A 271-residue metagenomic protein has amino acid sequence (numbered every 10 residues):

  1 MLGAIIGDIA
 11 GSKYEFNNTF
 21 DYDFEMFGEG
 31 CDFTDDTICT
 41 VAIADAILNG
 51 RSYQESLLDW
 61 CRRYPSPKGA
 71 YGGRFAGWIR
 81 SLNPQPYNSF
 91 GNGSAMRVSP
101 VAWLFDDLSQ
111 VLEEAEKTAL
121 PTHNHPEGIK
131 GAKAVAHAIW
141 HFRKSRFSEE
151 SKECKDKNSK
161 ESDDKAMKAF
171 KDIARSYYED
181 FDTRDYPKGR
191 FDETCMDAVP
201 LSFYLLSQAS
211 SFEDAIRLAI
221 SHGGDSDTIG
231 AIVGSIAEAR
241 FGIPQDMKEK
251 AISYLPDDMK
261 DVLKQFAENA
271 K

Functional and structural regions predicted by a protein language model:
M1-K271: Structured, active/binding-site neighborhoods that engage oxygen-rich ligands
